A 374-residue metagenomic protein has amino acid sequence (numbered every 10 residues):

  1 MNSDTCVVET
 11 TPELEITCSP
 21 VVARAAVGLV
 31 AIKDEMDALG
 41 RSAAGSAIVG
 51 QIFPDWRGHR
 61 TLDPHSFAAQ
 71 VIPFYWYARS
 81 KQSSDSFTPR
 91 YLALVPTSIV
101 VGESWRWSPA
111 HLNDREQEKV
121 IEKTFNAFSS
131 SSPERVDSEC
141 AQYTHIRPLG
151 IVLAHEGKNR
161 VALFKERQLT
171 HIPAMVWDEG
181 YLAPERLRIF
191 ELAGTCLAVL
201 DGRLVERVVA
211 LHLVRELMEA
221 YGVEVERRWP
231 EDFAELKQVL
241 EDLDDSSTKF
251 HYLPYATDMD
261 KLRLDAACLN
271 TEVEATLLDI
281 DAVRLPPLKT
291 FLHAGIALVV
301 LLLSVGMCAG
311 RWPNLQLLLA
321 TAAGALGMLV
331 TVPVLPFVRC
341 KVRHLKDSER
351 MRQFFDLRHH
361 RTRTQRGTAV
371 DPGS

Functional and structural regions predicted by a protein language model:
V7-I151: Short alpha-helix boundary/capping and kink motifs at helix termini
I32, L39-S42, H59, A127-S131 (+7 more regions): Surface-exposed polar/charged interaction patches
D137-E191: A short, basic-hydrophobic beta/loop patch
Y181-F233: Charged, amphipathic alpha-helical linkers/stalks
E235, V239-L285: Cytosolic juxtamembrane N-terminal segments of multi-pass membrane proteins
A266-T290, T331-S374: C-terminal membrane-proximal segments flanking the terminal transmembrane helix
L285-M351: Transmembrane alpha-helical hairpins and terminal membrane-anchor modules
